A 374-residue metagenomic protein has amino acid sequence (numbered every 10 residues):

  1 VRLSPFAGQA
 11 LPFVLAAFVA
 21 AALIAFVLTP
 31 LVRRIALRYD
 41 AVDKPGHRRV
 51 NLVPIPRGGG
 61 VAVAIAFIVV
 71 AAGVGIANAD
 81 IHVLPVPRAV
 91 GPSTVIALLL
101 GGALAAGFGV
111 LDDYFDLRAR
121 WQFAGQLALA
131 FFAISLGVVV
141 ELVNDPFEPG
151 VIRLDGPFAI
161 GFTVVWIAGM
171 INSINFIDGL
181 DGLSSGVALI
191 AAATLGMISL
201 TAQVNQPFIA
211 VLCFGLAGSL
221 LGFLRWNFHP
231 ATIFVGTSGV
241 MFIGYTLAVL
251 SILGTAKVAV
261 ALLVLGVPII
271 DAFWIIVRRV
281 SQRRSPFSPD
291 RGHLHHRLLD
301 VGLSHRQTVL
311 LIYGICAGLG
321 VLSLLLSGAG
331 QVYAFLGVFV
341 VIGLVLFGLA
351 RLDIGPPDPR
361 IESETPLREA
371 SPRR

Functional and structural regions predicted by a protein language model:
R2-A272: "…together with the soluble PPM/PP2C metallo-phosphatase catalytic core" -> "…together with the soluble PPM/PP2C
L31-P56, F273-R306, R360-E364: Cytosolic, membrane-interface loops and tails of multi-pass inner-membrane proteins
G215-S219, V301-S304, T308-S323: Hydrophobic membrane-spanning alpha-helices of multi-pass integral membrane proteins
T232-I233, G254-L262, I276, P286-P289 (+2 more regions): Extended hydrophobic-aromatic, low-complexity segments
V321-V338: Extracellular/periplasmic helix-loop-helix junctions in multi-pass membrane proteins
G337-V345: Small-residue-enriched core segments of transmembrane alpha-helices in multipass membrane transport and channel
L344-I354: Alpha-helical transmembrane segments
D358-R374: Short, highly charged, low-complexity non-transmembrane loops/tails of multi-pass membrane proteins
